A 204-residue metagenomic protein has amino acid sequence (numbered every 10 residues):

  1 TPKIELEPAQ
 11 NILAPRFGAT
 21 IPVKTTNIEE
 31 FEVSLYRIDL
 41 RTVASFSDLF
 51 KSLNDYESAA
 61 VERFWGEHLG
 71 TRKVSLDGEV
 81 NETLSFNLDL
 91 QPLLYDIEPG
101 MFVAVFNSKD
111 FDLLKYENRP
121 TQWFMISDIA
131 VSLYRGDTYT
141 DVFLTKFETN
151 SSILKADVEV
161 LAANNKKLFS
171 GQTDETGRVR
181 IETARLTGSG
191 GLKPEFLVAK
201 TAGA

Functional and structural regions predicted by a protein language model:
T1-A204: N-terminal, cleavable Sec-dependent signal peptides of secreted/periplasmic/extracellular proteins
